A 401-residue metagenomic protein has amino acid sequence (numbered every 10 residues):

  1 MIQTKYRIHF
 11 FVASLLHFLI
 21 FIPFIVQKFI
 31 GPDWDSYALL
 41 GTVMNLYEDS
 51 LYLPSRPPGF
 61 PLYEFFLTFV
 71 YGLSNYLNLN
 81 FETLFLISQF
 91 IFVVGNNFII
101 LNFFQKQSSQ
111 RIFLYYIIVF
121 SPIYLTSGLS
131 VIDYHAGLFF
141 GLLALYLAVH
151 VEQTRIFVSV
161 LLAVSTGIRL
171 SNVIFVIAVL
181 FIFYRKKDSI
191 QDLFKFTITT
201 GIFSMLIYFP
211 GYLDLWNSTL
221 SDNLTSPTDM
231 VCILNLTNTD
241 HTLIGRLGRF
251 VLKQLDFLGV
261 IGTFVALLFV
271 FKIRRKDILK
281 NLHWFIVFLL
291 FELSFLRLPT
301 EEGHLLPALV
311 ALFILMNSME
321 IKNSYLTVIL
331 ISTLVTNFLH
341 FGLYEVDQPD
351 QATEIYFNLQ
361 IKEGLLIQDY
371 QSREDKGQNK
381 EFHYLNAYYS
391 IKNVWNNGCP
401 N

Functional and structural regions predicted by a protein language model:
Y6-S14, I112, R155-I156, V160 (+2 more regions): Signature aromatic-anchored transmembrane alpha helix within multi-pass, membrane-resident enzymes that catalyze glycan
L39, I331-N401: Membrane-embedded, lumen/periplasm-facing catalytic core of multi-pass transferases that use lipid-linked donors
R56-P57, T126-A136, T300-E302: Short acidic/glycine- and proline-prone juxtamembrane loop motifs at membrane-interface regions of multi-pass membrane
P57-P61, F65, N75-F98, S127-S130 (+1 more regions): Loop-to-helix entry region of an early transmembrane alpha helix in multi-pass inner-membrane enzymes
R155-L170, V176-F181, I202, L206 (+1 more regions): Membrane-interface alpha helices of multi-pass inner-membrane proteins
I168, I174, L298-S324: Hydrophobic/aromatic-rich transmembrane helices and adjacent perimembrane loops
D192-F264, L339-H340: Membrane-lumen/periplasm interface segments of specific transmembrane helices in polyprenyl phosphate-linked
L252-K280, I286-L289, L312: Hydrophobic, aromatic-rich transmembrane alpha-helices and their immediate juxtamembrane boundary segments
